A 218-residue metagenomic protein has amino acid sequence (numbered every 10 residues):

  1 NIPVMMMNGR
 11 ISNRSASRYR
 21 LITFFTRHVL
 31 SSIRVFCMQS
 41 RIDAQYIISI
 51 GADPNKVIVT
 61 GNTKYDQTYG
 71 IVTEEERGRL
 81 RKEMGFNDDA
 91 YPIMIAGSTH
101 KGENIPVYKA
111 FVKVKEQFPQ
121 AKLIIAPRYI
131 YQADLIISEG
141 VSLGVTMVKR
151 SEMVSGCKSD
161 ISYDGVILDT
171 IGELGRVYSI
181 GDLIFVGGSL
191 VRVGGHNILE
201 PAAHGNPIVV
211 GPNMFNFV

Functional and structural regions predicted by a protein language model:
N1-V218: Nucleotide-activated sugar donor-binding and catalytic core shared by glycosyltransferases and related lipid-linked
